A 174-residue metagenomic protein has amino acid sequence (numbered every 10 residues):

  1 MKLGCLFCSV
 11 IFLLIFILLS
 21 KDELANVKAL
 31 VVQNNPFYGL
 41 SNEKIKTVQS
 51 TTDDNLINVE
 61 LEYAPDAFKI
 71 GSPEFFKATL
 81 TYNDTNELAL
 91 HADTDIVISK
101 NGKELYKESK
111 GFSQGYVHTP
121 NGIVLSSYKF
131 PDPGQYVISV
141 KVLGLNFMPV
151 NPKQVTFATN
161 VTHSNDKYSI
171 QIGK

Functional and structural regions predicted by a protein language model:
M1-Q33, A78, K174: Secretory targeting signatures
L24-F68, Y106-F112, Y128, K141-K174: Extracytoplasmic/periplasmic copper-protein system
I57, F76, A92-T94: Short beta-strand/loop motifs in extracellular/secreted proteins, especially within beta-sandwich accessory domains
D66, G71-D84, V140: Beta-strand-rich structural segments
T81-F112, K153: Short flexible loop/turn segments that cap and initiate beta-strands
H118-P120, Y128-D132: Residue-level recognition of secondary-structure-to-loop junctions
D132-I138: Exposed beta-strand face motif in extracellular beta-rich ectodomains
